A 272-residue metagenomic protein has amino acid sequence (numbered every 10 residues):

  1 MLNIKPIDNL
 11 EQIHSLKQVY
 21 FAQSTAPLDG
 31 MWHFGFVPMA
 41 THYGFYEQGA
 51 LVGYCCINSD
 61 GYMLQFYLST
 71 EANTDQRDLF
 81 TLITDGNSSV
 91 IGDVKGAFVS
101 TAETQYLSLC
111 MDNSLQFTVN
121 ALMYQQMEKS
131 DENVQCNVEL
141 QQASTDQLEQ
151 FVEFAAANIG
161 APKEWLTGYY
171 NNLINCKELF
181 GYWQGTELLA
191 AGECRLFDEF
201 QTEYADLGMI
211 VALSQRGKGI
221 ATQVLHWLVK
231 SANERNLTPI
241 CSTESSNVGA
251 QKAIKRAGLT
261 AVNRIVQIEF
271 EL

Functional and structural regions predicted by a protein language model:
M1-L28, K129-E164: Short amphipathic alpha-helix that is part of the acyltransferase structural core
F21-H42, G160-G181: Active-site rim helix/loop that mediates acceptor-substrate recognition in acyltransferases
P27-S89, L189-A205, I210-A212: Conserved donor-binding loop and adjoining core beta-sheet/short helix segment in diverse acyl/aminoacyl transferases
N58-Y62, S69-V138, I268-F270: Acyl-donor-binding surface of acyltransferase catalytic domains
N73-G86, L207, V211, G217-N233 (+1 more regions): Conserved acetyl-CoA-binding loop-helix of GNAT-fold acetyltransferases
A97-V99, L207-M209, P239-T243: Conserved hydrophobic beta-strand within the GNAT/NAT acetyltransferase core sheet that lines the active-site cleft
T101-V119, T222, S245-N263: Conserved active-site alpha-helix within GNAT-family acetyltransferase domains
